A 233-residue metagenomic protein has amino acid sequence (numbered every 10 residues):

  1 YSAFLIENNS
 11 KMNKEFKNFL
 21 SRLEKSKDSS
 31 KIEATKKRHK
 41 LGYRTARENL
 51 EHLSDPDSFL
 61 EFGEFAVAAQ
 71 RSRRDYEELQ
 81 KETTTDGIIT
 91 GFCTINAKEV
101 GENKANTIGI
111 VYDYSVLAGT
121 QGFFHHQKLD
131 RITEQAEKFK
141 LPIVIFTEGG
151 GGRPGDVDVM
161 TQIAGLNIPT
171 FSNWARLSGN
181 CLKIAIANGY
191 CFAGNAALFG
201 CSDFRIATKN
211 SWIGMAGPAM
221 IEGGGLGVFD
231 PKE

Functional and structural regions predicted by a protein language model:
Y1-T107, D113-A118: Intrinsically disordered, low-complexity segments enriched in small/flexible residues
D57-E61, E77-K81, F124, V159-I163 (+1 more regions): Thiamine diphosphate
L79-K81, G91-F92, N96-G101, R131-Q135 (+4 more regions): A generic local secondary-structure boundary/capping motif
T85-D86, G119-E134: Glycine-rich anion/phosphate-binding loops
C93-D113, K128-D156: A structural preference for short, pocket-lining loop segments at secondary-structure junctions
I108-I110, Q121-K128, Q162-L166: Glycine-rich phosphate- or other oxyanion-binding loops that anchor nucleotides, phosphorylated ligands
L117-Q121, P154-G155: A generic structural signal for short coil/turn motifs at secondary-structure boundaries
T147-E233: Conserved catalytic cores of soluble enzyme domains, especially glycine-rich substrate-binding beta-alpha loops
